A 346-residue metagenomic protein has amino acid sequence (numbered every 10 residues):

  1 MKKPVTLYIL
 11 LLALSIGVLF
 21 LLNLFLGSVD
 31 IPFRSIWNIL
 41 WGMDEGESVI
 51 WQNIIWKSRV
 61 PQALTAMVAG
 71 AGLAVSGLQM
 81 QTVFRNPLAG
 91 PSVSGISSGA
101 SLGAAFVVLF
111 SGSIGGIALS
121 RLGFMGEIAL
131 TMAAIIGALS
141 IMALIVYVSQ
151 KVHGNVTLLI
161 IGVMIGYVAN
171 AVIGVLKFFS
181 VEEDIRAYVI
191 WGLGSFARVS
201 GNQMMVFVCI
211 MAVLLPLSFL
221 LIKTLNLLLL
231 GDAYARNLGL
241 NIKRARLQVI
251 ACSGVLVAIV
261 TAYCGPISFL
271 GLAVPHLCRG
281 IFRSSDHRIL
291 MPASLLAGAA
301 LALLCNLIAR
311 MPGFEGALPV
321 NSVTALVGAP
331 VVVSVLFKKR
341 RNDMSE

Functional and structural regions predicted by a protein language model:
M1-E346: Alpha-helical transmembrane segments in inner-membrane proteins
